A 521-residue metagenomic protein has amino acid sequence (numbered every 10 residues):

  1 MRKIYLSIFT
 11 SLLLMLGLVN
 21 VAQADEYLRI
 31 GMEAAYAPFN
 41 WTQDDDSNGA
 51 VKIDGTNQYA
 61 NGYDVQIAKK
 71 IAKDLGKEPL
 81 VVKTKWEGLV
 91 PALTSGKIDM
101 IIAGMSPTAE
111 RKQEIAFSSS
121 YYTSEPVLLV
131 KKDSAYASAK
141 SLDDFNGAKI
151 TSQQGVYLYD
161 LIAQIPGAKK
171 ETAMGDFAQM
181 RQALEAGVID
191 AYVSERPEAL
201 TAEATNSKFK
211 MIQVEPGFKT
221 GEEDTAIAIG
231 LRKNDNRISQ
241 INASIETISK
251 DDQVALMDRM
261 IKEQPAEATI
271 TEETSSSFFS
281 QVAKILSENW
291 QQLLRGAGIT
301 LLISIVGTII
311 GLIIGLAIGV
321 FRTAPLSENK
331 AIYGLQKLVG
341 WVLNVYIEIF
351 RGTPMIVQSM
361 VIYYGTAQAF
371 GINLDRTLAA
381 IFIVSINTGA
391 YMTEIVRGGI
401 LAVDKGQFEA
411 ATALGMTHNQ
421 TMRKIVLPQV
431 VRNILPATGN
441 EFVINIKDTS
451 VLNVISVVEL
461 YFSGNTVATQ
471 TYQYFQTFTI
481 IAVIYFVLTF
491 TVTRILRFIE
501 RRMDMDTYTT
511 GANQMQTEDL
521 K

Functional and structural regions predicted by a protein language model:
L6, L14-Q23: C-terminal segment of classical bacterial N-terminal signal peptides
D25-G104, W341: Extracytoplasmic small-molecule ligand-binding "clamshell" domains of the periplasmic binding protein/Venus flytrap
A34-A35, Y122-K132, A204-I245, E263-T274: Periplasmic-binding protein-like
A34-A37, N57-D74, M105-S106, E125-R181 (+1 more regions): Bilobed "Venus flytrap"/periplasmic-binding protein-like clamshell domains and structurally analogous long
K69, K73, E78-D144, P216-E222 (+1 more regions): Acidic, polar ligand-binding/catalytic clefts
G88-P91, G104-E114, L161-Q164, A178 (+2 more regions): A ligand-binding cleft/hinge motif common to bilobed small-molecule-binding domains
Y157-M174, A243-S280: Ligand-binding clefts/hinges and TM-proximal coupling segments of bilobed small-molecule sensing domains
T274-K521: Transmembrane alpha-helices and adjacent helix-loop boundaries
